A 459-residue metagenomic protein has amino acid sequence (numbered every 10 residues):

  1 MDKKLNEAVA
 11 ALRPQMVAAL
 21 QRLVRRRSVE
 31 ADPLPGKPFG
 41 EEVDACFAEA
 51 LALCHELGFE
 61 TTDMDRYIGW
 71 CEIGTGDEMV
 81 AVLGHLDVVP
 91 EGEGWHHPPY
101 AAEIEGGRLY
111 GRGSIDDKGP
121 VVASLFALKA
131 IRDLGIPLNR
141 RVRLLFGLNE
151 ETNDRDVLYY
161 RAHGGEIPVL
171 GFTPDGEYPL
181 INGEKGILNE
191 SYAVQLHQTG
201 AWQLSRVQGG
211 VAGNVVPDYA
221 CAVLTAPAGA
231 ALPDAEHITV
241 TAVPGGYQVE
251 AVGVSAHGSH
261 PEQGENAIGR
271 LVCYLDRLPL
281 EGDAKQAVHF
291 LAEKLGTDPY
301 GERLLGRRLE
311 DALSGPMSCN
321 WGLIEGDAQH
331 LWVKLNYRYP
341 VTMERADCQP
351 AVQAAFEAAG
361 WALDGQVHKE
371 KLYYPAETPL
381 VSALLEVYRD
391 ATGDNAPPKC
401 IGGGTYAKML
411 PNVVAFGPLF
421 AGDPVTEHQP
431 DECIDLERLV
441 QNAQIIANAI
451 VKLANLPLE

Functional and structural regions predicted by a protein language model:
D2-R112, D133-L138: Acidic/His- and Gly-rich active-site-bordering loop/insert found across diverse amide/peptide-bond hydrolases
Q21, L51, V122-K129, L158 (+6 more regions): Predominant activation on well-ordered alpha-helical scaffold segments within soluble catalytic domains
T62, P261-A328, R338-P350, E357 (+1 more regions): An extended, acidic, His-containing surface patch that forms the Zn2+-binding/catalytic region of metallohydrolases
M79-F146, T152, G164-V169, Q429-E437 (+1 more regions): Active-site metal-coordination/substrate-binding segment of hydrolases, especially metallo-dependent peptidases
L86-V88, V142-N153, P174-P179, V211 (+1 more regions): Acidic, glycine-rich active-site loops and adjacent beta-strand->loop/helix elements that engage anionic groups
P90-E105, Y192-Q198, T241-A251, E357 (+2 more regions): Acidic-glycine-rich active-site phosphate/pyrophosphate-binding loop
E151, L158-P340: Midchain, well-structured core segments that form catalytic/ion-binding scaffolds
